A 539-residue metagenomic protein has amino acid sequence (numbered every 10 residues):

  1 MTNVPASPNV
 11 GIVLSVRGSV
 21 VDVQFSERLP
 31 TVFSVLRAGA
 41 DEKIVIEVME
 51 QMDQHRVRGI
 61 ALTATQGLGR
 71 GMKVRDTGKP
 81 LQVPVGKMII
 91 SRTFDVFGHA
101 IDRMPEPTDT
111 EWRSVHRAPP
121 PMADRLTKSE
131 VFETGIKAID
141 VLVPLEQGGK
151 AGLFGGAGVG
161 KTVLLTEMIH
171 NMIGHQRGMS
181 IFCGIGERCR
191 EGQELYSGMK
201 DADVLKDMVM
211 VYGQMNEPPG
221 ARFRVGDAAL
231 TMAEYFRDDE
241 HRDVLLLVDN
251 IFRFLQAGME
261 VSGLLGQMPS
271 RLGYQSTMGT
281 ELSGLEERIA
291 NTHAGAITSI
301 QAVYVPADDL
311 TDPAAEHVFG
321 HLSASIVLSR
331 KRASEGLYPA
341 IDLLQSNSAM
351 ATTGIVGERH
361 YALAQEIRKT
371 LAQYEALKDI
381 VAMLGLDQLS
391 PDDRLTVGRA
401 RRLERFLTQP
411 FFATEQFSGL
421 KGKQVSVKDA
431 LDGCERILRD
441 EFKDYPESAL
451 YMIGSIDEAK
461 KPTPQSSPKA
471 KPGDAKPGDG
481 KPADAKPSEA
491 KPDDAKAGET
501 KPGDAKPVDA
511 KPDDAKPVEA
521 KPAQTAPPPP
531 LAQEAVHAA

Functional and structural regions predicted by a protein language model:
T2-N9, V16-T134: Acidic-enriched and Gly/Ser
V13, G18, G71, T93 (+9 more regions): Residue-level signature of catalytic and energy-coupling elements of molecular machines, predominantly ATP/GTP-dependent
M72-V74, L81, M88, I101-G149 (+3 more regions): P-loop NTPase nucleotide-binding/switch module
L142, R222-G258: Phosphate-binding/switch loop-helix module in NTP-utilizing enzymes
E146-G198: Walker A/P-loop NTP-binding active-site region of P-loop NTPases, recognizing the glycine-rich GxxxxGKT/S
H175-M179, R188-Y235, G263-E281: Nucleotide-state-sensitive switch-loop elements of NTP-binding domains
R177-S180, K206-V209, D239-L245, A294-I300: Loop/turn-to-beta-strand initiation segments
Y235, R253-F254, E260-A539: Conserved catalytic/coupling modules of large nucleotide/cofactor-utilizing molecular machines
